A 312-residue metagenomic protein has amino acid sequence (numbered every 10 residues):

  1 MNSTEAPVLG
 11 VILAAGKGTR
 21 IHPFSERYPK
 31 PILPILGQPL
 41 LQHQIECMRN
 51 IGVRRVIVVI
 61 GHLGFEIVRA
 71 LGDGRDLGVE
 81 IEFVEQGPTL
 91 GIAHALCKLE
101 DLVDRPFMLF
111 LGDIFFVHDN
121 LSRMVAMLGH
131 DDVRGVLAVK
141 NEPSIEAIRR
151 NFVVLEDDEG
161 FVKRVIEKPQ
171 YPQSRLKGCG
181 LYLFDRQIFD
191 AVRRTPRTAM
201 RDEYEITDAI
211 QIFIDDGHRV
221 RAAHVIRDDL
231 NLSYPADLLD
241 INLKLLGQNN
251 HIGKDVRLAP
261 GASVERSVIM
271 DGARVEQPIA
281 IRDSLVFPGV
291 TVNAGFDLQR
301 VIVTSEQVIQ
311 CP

Functional and structural regions predicted by a protein language model:
M1-I12, R20, P34, Q38-G112 (+4 more regions): Conserved N-terminal catalytic core of the sugar/cofactor nucleotidyltransferase
M1-P7, D131, D158-F161, Q187 (+1 more regions): Left-handed beta-helix
G16, D113, Y234: Active-site glycine-centered loops adjacent to acidic/histidine catalytic or metal-binding residues that shape
P31, E80-E82, F161-R164, R219-R221: Conserved beta-strand segments of alpha/beta enzyme cores
I32, V153-E156, A222: A structural signal for short hydrophobic beta-strand segments in well-ordered beta-sheet cores
I57-G61, A138-V139, L285: Short internal beta-strands
H62, L183-F184, S233: A conserved hydrophobic position in a structured secondary element of the catalytic/binding core that shapes
V117-P196: Conserved core of the sugar-phosphate nucleotidyltransferase
